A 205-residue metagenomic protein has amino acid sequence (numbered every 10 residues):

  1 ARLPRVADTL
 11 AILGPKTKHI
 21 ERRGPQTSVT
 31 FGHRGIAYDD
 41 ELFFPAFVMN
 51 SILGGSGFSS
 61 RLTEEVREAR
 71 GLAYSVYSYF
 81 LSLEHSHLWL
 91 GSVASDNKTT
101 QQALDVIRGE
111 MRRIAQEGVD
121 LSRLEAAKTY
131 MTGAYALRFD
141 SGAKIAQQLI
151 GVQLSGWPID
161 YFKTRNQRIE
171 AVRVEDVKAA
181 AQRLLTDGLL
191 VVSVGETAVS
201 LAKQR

Functional and structural regions predicted by a protein language model:
A1, G109-V119: A common structural junction motif
A1-D40, G54-Q101, R123, N166-D187 (+1 more regions): Non-catalytic beta-strand/loop surface segments
G54-F58, E68, L72, R113-E117 (+2 more regions): Short, well-ordered loop/turn and helix-capping segments at boundaries between secondary-structure elements and domains
V93, S122-R205: C-terminal regions of mature proteins
A103-E110, R205: Short amphipathic alpha-helices in soluble, non-transmembrane regions that often serve as interface/regulatory elements
